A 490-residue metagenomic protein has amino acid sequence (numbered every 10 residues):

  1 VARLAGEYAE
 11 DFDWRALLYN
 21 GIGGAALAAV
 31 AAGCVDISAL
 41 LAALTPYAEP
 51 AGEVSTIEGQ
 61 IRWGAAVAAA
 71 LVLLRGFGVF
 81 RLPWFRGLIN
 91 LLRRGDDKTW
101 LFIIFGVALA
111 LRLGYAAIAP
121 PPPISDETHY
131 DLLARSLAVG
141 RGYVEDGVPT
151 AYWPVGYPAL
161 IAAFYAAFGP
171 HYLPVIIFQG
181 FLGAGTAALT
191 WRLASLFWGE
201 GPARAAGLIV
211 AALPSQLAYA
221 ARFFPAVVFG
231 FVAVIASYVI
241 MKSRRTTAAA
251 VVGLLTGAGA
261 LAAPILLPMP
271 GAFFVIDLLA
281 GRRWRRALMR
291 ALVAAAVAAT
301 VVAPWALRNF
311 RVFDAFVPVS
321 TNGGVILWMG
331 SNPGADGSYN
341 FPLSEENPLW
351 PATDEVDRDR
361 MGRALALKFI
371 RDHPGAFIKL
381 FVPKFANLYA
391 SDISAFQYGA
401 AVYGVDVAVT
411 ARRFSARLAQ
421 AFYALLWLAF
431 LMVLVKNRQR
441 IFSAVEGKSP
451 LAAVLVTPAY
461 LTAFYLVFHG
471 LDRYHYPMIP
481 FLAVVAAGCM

Functional and structural regions predicted by a protein language model:
A2-A43, Y47-G114, R290-V297, P450: Start-transfer (signal-anchor) and selected internal transmembrane alpha helices of multi-pass inner/ER membrane
A9-E10, A236-V251, G259, D277-G281 (+1 more regions): Membrane-interface transmembrane helices that cradle and orient dolichyl/undecaprenyl
A51-G64, P174, L380-V454: Membrane-interface anchor segments at the N-terminal boundary of transmembrane helices in multi-pass membrane enzymes
A108-L111, A206-P214, A218, Y238 (+1 more regions): Short helix- or helix-capping micro-motifs that position conserved polar/aromatic residues at function-defining sites
P123, S215, A221-V228: Short acidic/glycine- and proline-prone juxtamembrane loop motifs at membrane-interface regions of multi-pass membrane
A151, V155, A159-A162, A167-A188 (+5 more regions): Loop-to-helix entry region of an early transmembrane alpha helix in multi-pass inner-membrane enzymes
P174, F181, A187-A212, F231 (+3 more regions): Transmembrane-helix signature of polytopic, membrane-embedded enzymes that assemble or transfer cell-envelope glycans
F310, F316-A400: Membrane-proximal stem/loop segments at transmembrane-domain junctions that anchor or position
